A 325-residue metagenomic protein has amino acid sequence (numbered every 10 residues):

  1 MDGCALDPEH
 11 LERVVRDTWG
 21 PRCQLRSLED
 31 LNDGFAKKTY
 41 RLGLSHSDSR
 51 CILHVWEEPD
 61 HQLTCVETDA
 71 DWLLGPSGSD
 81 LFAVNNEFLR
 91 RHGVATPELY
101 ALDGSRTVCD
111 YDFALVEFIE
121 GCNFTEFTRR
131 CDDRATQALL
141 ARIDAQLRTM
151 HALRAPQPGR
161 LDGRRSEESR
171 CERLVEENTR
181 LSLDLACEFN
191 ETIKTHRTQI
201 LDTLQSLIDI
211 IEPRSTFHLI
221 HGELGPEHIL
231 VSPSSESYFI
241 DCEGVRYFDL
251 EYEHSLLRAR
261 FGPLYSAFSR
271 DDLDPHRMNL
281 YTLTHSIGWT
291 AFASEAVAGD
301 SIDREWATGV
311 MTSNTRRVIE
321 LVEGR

Functional and structural regions predicted by a protein language model:
L6-C23, G104-T107, A135-A141, A145-H221 (+1 more regions): An alpha-helical support segment within catalytic cores of ATP-dependent transferases
D17-L25, H92-A95, D271: Short secondary-structure junctions
E29-A36, Y40-R165: ATP-binding pocket architecture of kinase catalytic cores
D48, Y111, S215-F217, S235: Conserved catalytic motifs of the protein kinase core domain
Q62-T64, F217-I220, G225-L283: Active-site Asp-x-Gly
E188, W289-R325: ATP/Mg2+ or Mg2+-diphosphate-binding catalytic cores that bind nucleotide phosphates or diphosphates via glycine-rich
E191-K194, A267-L273, S301-D303: Structural helix-adjacent loops and short alpha-helical linkers that scaffold large soluble proteins
